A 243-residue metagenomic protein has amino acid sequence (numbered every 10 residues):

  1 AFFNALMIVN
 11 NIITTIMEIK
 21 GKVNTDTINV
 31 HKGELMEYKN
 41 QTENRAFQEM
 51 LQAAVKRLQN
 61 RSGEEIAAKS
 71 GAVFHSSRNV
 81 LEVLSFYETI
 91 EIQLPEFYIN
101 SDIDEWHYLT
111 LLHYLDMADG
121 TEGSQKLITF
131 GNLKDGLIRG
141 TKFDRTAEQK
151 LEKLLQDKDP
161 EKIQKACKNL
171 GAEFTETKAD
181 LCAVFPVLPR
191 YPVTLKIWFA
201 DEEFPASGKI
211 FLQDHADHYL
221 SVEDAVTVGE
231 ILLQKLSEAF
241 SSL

Functional and structural regions predicted by a protein language model:
F2-F3: Aromatic (phenylalanine/tyrosine) cluster motif
N10-I16, G21-T27: Short terminal hydrophobic/aromatic SLiMs and anchors at protein ends
G33-S76, D116-G171: Short Lys/Arg-enriched alpha/beta "domain-start" segment
I66-I92, F174-F199: Amphipathic, interaction-prone secondary-structure segments
E88-L112, W198-E223: Intrinsically disordered, low-complexity regulatory segments enriched in Ser/Thr/Pro and charged residues
E105-G120, T227-K235: Short, hydrophobic/amphipathic alpha-helical patches that form generic packing surfaces within helical domains
K158-H218: Conserved binding-pocket/active-site segment within a compact domain
Q213-L243: A recognition module on extended beta-rich or small alphabeta surfaces enriched in W/G with H and D/E
